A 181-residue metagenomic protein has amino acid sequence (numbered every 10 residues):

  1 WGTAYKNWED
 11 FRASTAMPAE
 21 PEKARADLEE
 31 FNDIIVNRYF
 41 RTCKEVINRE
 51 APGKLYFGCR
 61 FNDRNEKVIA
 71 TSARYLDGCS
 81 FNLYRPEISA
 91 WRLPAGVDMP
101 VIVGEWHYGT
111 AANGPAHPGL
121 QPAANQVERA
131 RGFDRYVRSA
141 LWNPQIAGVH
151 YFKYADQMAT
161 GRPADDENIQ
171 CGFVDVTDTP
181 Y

Functional and structural regions predicted by a protein language model:
W1-N65, I69: Polysaccharide-binding and catalytic clefts of secreted carbohydrate-active enzymes
R12-E29, V97-Y136, N143, F152-Y154: Active-site clefts of carbohydrate-active enzymes
A13-P21, N62-A112: Aromatic- and acid-rich polysaccharide-binding/catalytic face of secreted or lumenal carbohydrate-active enzymes
N37-E45, W91, F133, V137: Generic structural signal for well-ordered alpha-helices, preferentially at hydrophobic/aromatic core positions
T42-E50, Y75, S139, N143 (+1 more regions): Alpha-helical structural signal in soluble globular domains
A51-L55, R74-D77, V97-V101, W142-G148: Loop/turn elements at helix/coil->beta-strand transitions in domains of secreted/extracellular proteins
R60-N65, W106-H107, H150-M158: Short, solvent-exposed turn/loop segments enriched in Gly/Ser/Thr/Pro and often Arg
F152-Y181: Aromatic-rich peripheral "rim/lid" segments of glycoside hydrolase catalytic domains that contact and position glycan
